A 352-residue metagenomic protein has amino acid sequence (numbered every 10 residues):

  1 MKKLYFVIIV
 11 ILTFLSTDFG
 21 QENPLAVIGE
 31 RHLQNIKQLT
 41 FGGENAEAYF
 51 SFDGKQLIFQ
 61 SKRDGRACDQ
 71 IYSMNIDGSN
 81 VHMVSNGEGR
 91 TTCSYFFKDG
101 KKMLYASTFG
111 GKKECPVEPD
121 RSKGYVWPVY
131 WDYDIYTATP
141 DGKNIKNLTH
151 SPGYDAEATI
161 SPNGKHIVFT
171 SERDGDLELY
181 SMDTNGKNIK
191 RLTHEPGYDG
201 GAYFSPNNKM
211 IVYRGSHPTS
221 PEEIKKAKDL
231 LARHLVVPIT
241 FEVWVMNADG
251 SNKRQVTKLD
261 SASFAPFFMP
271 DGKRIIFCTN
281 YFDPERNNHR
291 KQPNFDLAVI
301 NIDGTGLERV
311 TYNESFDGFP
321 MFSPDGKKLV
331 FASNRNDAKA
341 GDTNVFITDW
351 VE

Functional and structural regions predicted by a protein language model:
Q21-Q34, Y133: Blade/loop signatures of beta-propeller domains
P24, N35-A67: Beta-strand-rich domains and repeat architectures in extracellular enzymes and scaffolds, especially beta-propellers
N35-Q38, S79-V81, Y125, D132 (+4 more regions): Predominantly a core beta-strand signature of beta-propeller blades across repeat-based propeller domains
F41-E44, S61-I71, N86-R90, A106-I135 (+8 more regions): A flexible loop/linker signature enriched in serine peptidases of the S9 family
F52-D53, K98-D99, P162-N163, P206-N207 (+2 more regions): Residue-level detector of Asp-centered blade-edge/turn motifs that repeat once per structural unit in beta-propeller
L57-I58, M103, I167, I211 (+2 more regions): Hydrophobic beta-strand positions that form the internal "hydrophobic ladder" of WD40/Gbeta-like beta-propeller blades
N75-S79, T139-K143, D183-K187, N247-S251 (+2 more regions): Short loop/turn segments that connect beta-strands within beta-propeller blades
